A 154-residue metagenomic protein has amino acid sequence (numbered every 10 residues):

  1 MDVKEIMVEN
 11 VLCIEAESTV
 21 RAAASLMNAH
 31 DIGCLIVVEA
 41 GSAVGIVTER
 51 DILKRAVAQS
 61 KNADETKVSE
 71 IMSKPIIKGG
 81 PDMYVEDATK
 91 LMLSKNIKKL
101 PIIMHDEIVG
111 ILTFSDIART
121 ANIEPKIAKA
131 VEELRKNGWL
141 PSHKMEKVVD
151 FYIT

Functional and structural regions predicted by a protein language model:
M1-I36, W139-K144: A contiguous, well-structured "functional interface" segment within a domain
M1-N10, T48-G80, Y84-L93, I111-T154: Tandem CBS (Bateman) regulatory domains
M7, K98-K99: A general lysine-centric signal
C13-D31, G79-N96, I103: The conserved cystathionine-beta-synthase
M27-H30, L35-D51, M92, L100-S115: A glycine-centered beta-loop-beta connector
